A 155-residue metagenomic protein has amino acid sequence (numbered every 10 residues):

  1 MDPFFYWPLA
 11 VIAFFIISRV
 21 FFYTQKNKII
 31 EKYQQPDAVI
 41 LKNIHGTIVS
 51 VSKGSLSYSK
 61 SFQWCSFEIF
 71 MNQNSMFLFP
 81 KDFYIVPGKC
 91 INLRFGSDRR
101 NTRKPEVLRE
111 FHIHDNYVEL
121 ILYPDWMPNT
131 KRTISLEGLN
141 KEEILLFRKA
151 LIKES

Functional and structural regions predicted by a protein language model:
M1-P3, A38-V39, G46-Y58, L93-F95 (+4 more regions): Hydrophobic transmembrane signal anchors and adjacent membrane-proximal interface regions, especially in viral
D2-I69: Anionic N-terminal interaction surfaces
V49-S59, F77-L78, F83-P87, P124-L136 (+1 more regions): Short, surface-exposed beta-strand/loop "edge" segments at domain boundaries and coil↔beta transitions
S59-W64, Q73-D115: Phosphoinositide-binding peripheral membrane targeting modules
G96-S155: Cytosol-/stroma-facing membrane-proximal "stalk/adaptor" domains immediately downstream of transmembrane anchors
